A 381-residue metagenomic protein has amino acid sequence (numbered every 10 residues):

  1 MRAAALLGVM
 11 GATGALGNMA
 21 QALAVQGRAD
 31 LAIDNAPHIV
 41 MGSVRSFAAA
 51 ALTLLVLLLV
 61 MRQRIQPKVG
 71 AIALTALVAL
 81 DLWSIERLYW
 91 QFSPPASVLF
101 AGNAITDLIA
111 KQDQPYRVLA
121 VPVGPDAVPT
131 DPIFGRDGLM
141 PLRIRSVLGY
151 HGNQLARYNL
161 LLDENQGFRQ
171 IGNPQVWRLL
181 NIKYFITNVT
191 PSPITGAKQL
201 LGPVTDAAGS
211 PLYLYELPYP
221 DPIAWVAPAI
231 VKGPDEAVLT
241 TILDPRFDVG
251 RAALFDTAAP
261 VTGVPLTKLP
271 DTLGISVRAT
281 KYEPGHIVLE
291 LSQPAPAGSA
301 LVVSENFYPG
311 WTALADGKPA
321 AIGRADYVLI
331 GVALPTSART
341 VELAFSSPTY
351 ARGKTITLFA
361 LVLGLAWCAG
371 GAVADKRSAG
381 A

Functional and structural regions predicted by a protein language model:
M1-D107, Y215, P335-A381: Contiguous transmembrane helix-bundle modules in multi-pass membrane proteins
M19-R28, A71-F100, A104-I182, A207 (+3 more regions): Extracytoplasmic/lumenal acceptor-recognition loop(s) of multi-pass membrane glycoenzymes
A22-S43, V60, R64, A79 (+8 more regions): Aromatic-capped, Gly/Pro-kinked transmembrane alpha-helices
L57-Q63, I105-I109, I171-W177, N188 (+4 more regions): Generic recognition of flexible, low-complexity loop/linker segments
D81, V118, R143, F185 (+3 more regions): Hydrophobic, well-ordered secondary-structure elements that form the walls of internal hydrophobic environments
P125-V128, T190-G196: Short, charged/polar "capping" segments at the starts of alpha-helices and the immediately preceding loops
S192-Y215: Short acidic, glycine/proline-enriched helix-loop-strand junctions
R251, F255-A381: Active-site-proximal, structured, solvent-exposed surfaces of multi-pass membrane proteins that position macromolecular
